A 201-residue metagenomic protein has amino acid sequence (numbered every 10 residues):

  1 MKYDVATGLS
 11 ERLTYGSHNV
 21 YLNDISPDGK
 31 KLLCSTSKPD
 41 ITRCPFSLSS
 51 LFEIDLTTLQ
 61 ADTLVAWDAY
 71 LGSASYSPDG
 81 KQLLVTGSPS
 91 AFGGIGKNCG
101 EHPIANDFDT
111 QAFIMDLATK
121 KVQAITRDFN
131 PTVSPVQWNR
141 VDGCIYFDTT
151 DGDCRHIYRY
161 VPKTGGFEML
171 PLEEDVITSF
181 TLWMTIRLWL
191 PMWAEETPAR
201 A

Functional and structural regions predicted by a protein language model:
M1, Y15-Y21, S35-L51, T63-G72 (+5 more regions): A flexible loop/linker signature enriched in serine peptidases of the S9 family
D4-G8, D55-L59, D116-K120, V161-G165: Short loop/turn segments that connect beta-strands within beta-propeller blades
P27-D28, P78-D79, R140-V141, W183-T185: Residue-level detector of Asp-centered blade-edge/turn motifs that repeat once per structural unit in beta-propeller
L32, G80-L83, C144-I145, R187-W189: Hydrophobic beta-strand positions that form the internal "hydrophobic ladder" of WD40/Gbeta-like beta-propeller blades
D142, T178-A201: Serine-hydrolase catalytic core recognition
